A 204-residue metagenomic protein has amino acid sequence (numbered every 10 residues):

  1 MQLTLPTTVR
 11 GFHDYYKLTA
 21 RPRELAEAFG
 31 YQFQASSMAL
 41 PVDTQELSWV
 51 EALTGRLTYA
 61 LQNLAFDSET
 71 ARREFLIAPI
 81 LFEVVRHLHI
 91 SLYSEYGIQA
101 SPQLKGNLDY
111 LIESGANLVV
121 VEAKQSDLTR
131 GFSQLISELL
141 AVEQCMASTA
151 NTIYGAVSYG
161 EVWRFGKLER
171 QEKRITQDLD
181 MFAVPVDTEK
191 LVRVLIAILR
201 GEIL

Functional and structural regions predicted by a protein language model:
M1-F75, R200-L204: Charged, often low-complexity linker/regulatory segments
Q2-L5, S158-L204: Short terminal or interdomain "cap/linker" segment that borders an active site or interface and mediates
L53, R72, G131-E138: Amphipathic alpha-helical interface surfaces
D67, A71, F75-I98: An alpha-helical interface "stripe"
L76, Y110-Q125, E138: Conserved catalytic cores of phosphodiester-cleaving nucleases, focusing on short active-site segments
I77-L81, L135-V142: Buried hydrophobic packing segments
I90-G115: Active-site metal-binding core of divalent-cation-utilizing nuclease and nuclease-like domains
Q125-F132, L140-T176: Nucleic-acid nuclease catalytic cores
